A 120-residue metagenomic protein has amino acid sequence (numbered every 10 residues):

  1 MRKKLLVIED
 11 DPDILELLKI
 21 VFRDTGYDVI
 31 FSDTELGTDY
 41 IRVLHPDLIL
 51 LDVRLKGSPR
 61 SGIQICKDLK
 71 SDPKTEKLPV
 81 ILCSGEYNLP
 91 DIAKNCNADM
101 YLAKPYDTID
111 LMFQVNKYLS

Functional and structural regions predicted by a protein language model:
D11-I30: Two-component/phosphorelay signaling modules centered on CheY-like receiver
F31-L48: Acidic, metal-coordinating helix/loop segments flanking the phosphotransfer/catalytic sites of two-component signaling
D39, S61-E76: Short amphipathic alpha-helix used as the core "switch/output" element in two-component signaling
L51-R54: Active-site residues of response regulator receiver
K56-S58: The feature encodes the CheY-like receiver
S61-Q64, E86-A103, F113: Alpha4 helix (beta4-alpha4-beta5 surface) of REC/receiver domains from two-component response regulators
I81-C83: Hydrophobic/aromatic residues positioned on beta-strands within the core alpha/beta folds
D107: Receiver (REC) domain switch/active-site region of two-component response regulators
